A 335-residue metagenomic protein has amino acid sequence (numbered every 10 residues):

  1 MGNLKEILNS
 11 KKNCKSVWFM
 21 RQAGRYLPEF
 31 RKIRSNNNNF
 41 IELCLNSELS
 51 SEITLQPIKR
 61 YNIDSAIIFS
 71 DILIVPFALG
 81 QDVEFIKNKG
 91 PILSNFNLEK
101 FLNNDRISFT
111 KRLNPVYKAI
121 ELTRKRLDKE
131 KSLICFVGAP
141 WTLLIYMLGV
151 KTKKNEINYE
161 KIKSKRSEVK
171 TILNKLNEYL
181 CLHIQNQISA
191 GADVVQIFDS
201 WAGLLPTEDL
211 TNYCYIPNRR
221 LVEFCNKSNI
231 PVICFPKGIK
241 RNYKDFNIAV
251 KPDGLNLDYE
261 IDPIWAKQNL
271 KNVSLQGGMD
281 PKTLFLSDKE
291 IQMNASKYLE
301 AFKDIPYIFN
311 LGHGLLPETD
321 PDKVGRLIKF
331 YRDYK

Functional and structural regions predicted by a protein language model:
M1-F85, P321-K335: N-terminal basic, low-complexity leaders that serve as flexible interaction/assembly modules and, when applicable, as
M1-K5, T110, G314: Intrinsically disordered, low-complexity regions
F30-K32, Q81-L93, Y146-N158: Short, flexible, mixed-charge acidic loops at enzyme active sites
K32-C44, L98-F109, I248: Short, basic, glycine/proline-bearing loop/turn elements
N39, N46, N95-K100, K154-N155 (+1 more regions): Intrinsic-disorder/low-complexity, polar/charged segments
I72-V75, G90-P91, P140-T142: A short acidic, glycine/proline-enriched capping/turn motif at secondary-structure boundaries, especially helix N-cap
N88-R126: A gly/proline- and charged-residue-enriched helix-loop-helix capping module
R112-K335: Active-site loop segments of alpha/beta catalytic cores
